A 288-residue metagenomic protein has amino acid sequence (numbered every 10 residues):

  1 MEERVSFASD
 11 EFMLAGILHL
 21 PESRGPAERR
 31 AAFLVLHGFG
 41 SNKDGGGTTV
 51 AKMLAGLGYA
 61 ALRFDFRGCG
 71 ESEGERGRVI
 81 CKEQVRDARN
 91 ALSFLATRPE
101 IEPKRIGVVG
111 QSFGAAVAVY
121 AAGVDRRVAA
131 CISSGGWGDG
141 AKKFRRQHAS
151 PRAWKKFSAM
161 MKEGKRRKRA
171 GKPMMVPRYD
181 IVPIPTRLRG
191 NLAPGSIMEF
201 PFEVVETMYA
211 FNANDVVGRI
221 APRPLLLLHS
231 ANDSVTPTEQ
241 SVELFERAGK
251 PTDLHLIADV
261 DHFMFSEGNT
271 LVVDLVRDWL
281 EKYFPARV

Functional and structural regions predicted by a protein language model:
M1-E28: N-terminal cap/lid segment of alpha/beta-hydrolase-fold proteins
F39-K52, F66: The serine-hydrolase catalytic nucleophile loop
K43, C69-G107: Catalytic nucleophile-loop/oxyanion-hole region of alpha/beta-hydrolase and closely related hydrolase-like folds
L54-E71: Conserved alpha/beta-hydrolase
N90-R167, E199: Primarily recognizes the serine-hydrolase "nucleophile elbow" in alpha/beta-hydrolase and SGNH/GDSL folds
I220-A221, L227-H229: Short beta-strand/loop motif that positions the catalytic acidic residue of the alpha/beta-hydrolase fold
S234-Q240: Conserved alpha/beta-hydrolase "acid-adjacent" motif
V260-V273: Catalytic histidine-centered segment of alpha/beta-hydrolase-like enzymes
